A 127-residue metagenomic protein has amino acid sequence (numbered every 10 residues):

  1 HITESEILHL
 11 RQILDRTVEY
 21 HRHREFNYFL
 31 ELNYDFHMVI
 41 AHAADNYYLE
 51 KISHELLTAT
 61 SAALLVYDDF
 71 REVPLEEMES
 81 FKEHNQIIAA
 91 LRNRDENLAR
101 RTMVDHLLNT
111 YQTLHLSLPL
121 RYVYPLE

Functional and structural regions predicted by a protein language model:
H1-N93, T110-E127: A surface-exposed regulatory interaction patch that couples sensing to output across bacterial transport/metabolic
F29, A99-R100: Solenoid-repeat scaffolds in large eukaryotic assemblies
E96: Active-site capping/gating regions of soluble enzymes
H106: Residues within the DNA-recognition helix of helix-turn-helix
